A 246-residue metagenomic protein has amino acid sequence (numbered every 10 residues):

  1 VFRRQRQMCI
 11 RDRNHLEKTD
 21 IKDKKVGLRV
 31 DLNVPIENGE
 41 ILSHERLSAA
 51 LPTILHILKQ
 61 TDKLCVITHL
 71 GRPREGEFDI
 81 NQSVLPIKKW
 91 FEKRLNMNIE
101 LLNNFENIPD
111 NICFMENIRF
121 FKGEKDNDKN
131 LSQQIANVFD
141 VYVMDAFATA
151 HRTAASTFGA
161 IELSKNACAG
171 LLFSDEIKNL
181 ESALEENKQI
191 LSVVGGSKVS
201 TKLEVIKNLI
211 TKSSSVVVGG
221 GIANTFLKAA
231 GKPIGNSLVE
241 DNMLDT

Functional and structural regions predicted by a protein language model:
V1-I10: Single conserved hydrophobic/aromatic residue that forms the stacking wall/gate of nucleotide- or nucleobase-binding
R11-T246: Active-site loop-to-helix "anion-binding N-cap" substructures in soluble metabolic enzymes
